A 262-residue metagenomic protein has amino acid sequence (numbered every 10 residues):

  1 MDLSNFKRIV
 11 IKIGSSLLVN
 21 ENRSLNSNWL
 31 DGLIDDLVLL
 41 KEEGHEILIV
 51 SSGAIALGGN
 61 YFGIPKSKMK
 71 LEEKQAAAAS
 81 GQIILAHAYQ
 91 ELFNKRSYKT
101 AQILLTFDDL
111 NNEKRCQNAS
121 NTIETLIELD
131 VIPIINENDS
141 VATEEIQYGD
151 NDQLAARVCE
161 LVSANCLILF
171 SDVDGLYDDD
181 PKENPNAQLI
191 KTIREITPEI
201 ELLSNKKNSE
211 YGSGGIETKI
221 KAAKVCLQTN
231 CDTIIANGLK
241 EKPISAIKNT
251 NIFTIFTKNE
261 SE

Functional and structural regions predicted by a protein language model:
M1-K99, I103-E262: C-terminal catalytic "cap/lid" subdomain
